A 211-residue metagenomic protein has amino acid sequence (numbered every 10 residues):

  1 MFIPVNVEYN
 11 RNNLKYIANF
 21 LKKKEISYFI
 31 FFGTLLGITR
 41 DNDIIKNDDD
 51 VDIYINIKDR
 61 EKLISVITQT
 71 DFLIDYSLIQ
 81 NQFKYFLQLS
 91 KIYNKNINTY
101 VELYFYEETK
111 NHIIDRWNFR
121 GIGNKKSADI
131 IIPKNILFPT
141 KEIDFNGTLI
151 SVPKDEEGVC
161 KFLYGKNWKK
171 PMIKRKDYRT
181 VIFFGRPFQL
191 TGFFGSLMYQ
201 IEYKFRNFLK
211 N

Functional and structural regions predicted by a protein language model:
M1-D48, I55-I64, T68-N211: The feature captures the alpha-helical scaffold/lid subdomain characteristic of nucleotidyltransferase
